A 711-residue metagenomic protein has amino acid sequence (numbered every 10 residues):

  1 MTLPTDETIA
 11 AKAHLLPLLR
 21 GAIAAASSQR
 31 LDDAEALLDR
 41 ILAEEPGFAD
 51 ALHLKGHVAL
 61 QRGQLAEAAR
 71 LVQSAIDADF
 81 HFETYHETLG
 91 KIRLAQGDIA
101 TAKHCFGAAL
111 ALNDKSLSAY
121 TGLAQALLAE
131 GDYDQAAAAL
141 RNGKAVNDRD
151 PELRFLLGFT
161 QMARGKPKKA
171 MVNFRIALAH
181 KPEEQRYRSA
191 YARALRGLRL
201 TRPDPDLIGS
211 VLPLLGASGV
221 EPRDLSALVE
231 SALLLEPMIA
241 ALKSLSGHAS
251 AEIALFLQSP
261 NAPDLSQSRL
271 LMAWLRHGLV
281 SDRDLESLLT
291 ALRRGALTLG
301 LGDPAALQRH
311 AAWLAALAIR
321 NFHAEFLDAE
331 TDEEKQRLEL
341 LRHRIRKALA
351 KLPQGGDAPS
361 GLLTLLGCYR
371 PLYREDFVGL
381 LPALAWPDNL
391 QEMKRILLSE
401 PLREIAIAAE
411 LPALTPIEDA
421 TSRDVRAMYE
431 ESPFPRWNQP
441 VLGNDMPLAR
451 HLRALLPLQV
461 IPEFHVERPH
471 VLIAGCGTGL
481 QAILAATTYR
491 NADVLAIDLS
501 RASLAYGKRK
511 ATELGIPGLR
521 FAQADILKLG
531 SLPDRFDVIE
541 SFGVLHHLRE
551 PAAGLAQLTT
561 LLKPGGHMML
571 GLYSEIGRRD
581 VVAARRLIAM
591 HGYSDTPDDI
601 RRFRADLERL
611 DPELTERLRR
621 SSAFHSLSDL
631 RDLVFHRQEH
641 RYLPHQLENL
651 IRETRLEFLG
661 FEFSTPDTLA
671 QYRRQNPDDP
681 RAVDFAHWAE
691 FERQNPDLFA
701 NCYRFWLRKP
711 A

Functional and structural regions predicted by a protein language model:
L15, A49-D50, E83-T84, I99 (+4 more regions): Helix-start (N-cap) detector for alpha-helical repeat units in TPR-like alpha-solenoids, especially tetratricopeptide
S27-S28, Q61-R62, A95, A129-E130 (+2 more regions): Register position in tetratricopeptide repeats
R40-A43, Q73-D77, G107-A111, R141-A145 (+2 more regions): Conserved structural position within tetratricopeptide repeats
M171-V172, A179, Q185-D424, F661-F663 (+2 more regions): N-terminal accessory segments
P213-S218, E236, A262, F603-A711: Rossmann-like AdoMet/SAM-dependent catalytic core
